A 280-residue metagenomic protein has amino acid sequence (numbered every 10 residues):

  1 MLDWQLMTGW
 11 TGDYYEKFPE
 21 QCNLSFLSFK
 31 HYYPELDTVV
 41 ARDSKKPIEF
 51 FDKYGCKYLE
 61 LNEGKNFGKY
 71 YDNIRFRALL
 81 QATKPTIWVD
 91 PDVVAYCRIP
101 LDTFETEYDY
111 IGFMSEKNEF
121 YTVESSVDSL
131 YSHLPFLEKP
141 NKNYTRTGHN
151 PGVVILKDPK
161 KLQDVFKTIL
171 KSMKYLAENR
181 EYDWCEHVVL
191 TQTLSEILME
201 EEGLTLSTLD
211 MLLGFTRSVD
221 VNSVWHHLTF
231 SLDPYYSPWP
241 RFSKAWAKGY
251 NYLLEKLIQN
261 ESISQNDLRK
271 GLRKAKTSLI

Functional and structural regions predicted by a protein language model:
M1-G64, E196-I197, L232, L253 (+1 more regions): N-terminal anchoring/stem segment of glycosyltransferases
G12-E20, T122-E124, A177-Y182: Short, flexible/disordered intra-domain loops and linkers
E20-N23, L27, N73, R77 (+1 more regions): A structural signal for well-ordered alpha-helical segments within the folded catalytic domains of diverse enzymes
A41-I48, V93-I99, M211-L212: Short, polar loop motifs at secondary-structure junctions
C56-N62, Y110-F113, T205: Short hydrophobic/aromatic-enriched beta-strand-loop microsegments
K65, Y71-S125: GT-A fold catalytic core of metal-dependent nucleotide-sugar glycosyltransferases, centered on the diacidic
T103-S172: Conserved catalytic core of nucleotide-sugar-dependent glycosyltransferases
N141-F242: Catalytic core and acceptor-binding pocket of nucleotide-sugar-dependent glycosyltransferases
